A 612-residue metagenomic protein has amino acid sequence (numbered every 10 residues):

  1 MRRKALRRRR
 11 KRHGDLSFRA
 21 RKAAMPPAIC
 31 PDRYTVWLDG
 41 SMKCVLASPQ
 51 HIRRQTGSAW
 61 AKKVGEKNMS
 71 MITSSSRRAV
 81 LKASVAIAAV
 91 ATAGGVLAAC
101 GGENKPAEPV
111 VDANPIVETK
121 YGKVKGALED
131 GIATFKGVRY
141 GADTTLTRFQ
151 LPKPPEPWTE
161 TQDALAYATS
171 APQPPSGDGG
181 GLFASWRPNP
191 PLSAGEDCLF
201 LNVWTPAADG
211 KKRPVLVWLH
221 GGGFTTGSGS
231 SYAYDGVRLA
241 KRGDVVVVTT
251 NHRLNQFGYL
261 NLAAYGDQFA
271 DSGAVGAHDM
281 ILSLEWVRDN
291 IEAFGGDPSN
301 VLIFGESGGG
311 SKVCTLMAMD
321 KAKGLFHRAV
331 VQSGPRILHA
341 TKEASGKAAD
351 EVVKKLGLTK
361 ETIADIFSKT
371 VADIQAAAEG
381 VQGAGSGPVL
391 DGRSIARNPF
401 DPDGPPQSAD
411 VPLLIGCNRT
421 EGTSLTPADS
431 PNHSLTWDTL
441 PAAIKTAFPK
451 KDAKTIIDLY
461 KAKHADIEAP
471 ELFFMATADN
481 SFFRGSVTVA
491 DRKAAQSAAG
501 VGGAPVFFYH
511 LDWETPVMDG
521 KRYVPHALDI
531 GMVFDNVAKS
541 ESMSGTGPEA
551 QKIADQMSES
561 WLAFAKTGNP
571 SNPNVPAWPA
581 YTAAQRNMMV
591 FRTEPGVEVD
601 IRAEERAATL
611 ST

Functional and structural regions predicted by a protein language model:
R10, G14, I29-S75, A79 (+1 more regions): N-terminal secretory signal peptides
G101-A274, P298, S540-M557, K566-V575 (+3 more regions): Non-catalytic accessory segments of hydrolases
D271-I291: Alpha/beta-hydrolase active-site loop
D289, K323, Q332-A443, E471-A495: Substrate-access "cap/lid" subdomains that shape and gate the entrance to catalytic or ligand-binding pockets
G296-F304: Alpha/beta-hydrolase fold nucleophile elbow
G305, G309: Gly/Ala-rich beta-loop-alpha elbow adjacent to hydrolase catalytic centers
G310-K321: Short glycine-enriched nucleophile-adjacent loop and the immediately C-terminal alpha-helix near the catalytic center
F483-T612: Mobile gating loops/cap/lid regions near enzyme active sites that modulate substrate access
